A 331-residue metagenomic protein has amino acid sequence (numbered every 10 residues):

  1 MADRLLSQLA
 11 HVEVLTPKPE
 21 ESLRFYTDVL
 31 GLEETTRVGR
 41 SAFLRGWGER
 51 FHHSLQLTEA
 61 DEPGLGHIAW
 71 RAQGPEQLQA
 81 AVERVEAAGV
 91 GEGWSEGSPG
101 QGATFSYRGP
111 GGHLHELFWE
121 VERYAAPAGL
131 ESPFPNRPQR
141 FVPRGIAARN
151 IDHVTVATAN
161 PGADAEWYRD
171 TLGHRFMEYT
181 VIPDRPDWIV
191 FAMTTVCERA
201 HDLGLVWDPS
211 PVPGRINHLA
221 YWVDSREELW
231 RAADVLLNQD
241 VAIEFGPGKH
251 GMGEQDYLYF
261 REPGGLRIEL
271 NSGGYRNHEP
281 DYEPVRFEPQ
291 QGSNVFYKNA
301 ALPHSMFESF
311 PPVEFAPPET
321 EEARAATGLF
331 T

Functional and structural regions predicted by a protein language model:
M1, T16-P17, A42, Q56-E59 (+3 more regions): Short amphipathic alpha-helical segments, especially helix-boundary/capping motifs
M1-E20, R50, L65-I68, A128-G162 (+5 more regions): N-terminal beta-strand motif that seeds the catalytic metal site of vicinal oxygen chelate
A2, V82-A147, V190-M193, D240-T331: Vicinal oxygen chelate
A2-G91, S95-S106: An N-terminus-focused feature that recognizes amino-terminal "leader" regions
R4-S7, E13-F51, V156-A200, D234: Core segments of cupin and vicinal oxygen chelate
Q8-P17, A60-R84, A103-H113, F118 (+3 more regions): Vicinal oxygen chelate
T27, W47, L57-E59, H67-R71 (+11 more regions): Surface-exposed beta-strand edges and their flanking turn/coil or helix-capping segments
E33-G66, L114-V121, M177-G214, V223-R226 (+1 more regions): Conserved short beta-strand elements that form part of the metal-binding/catalytic scaffold of enzyme active sites
